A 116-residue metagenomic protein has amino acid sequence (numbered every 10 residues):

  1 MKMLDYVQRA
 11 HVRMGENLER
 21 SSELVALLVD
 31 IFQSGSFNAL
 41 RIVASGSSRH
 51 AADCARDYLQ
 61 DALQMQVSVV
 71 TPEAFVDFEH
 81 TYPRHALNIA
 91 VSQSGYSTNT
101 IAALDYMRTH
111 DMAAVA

Functional and structural regions predicted by a protein language model:
M1-F37: Cofactor-/ligand-binding subdomain signature composed of acidic, glycine-rich, tryptophan-containing flexible loops
G35-A116: Glycine-rich phosphate-binding loops that contact phosphosugars or nucleotide phosphates
